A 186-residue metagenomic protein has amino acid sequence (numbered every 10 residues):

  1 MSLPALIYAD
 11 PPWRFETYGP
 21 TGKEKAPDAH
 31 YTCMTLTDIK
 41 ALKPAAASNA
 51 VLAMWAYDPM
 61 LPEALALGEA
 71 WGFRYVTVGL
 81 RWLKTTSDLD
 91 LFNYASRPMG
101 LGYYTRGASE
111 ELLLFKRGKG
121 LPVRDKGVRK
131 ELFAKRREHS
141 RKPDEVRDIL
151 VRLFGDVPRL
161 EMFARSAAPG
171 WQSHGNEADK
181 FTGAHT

Functional and structural regions predicted by a protein language model:
M1-T186: Class I S-adenosyl-L-methionine-dependent methyltransferase catalytic core
